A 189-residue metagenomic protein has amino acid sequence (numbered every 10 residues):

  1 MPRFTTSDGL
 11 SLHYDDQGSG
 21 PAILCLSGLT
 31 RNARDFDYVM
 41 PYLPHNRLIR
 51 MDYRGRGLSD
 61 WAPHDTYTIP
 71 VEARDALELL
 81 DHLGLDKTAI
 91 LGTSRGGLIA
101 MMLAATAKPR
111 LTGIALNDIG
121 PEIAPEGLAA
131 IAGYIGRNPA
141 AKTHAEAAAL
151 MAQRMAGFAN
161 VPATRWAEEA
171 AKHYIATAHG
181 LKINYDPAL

Functional and structural regions predicted by a protein language model:
M1-S11: N-terminal cap/lid segment of alpha/beta-hydrolase-fold proteins
L10-W61: Conserved HGGG/HGGXW glycine-rich cap/lid loop of the alpha/beta-hydrolase fold
G18-G20, H45, G84-K87, K108-P109: Active-site acidic short loop of glycosyltransferases
D37, L77, M101-A105: Short, hydrophobic alpha-helix immediately C-terminal to the catalytic nucleophile
M40, R50-L91: Active-site loop/oxyanion-hole signature of alpha/beta-hydrolase fold enzymes
D86-P125: Conserved hydrolase catalytic core segment
G113, N117-E146: A catalytic-pocket lid/entrance helix-loop region that shapes and gates access to the active site across common
K142-L189: Conserved alpha/beta-hydrolase catalytic His-Asp/Glu region
